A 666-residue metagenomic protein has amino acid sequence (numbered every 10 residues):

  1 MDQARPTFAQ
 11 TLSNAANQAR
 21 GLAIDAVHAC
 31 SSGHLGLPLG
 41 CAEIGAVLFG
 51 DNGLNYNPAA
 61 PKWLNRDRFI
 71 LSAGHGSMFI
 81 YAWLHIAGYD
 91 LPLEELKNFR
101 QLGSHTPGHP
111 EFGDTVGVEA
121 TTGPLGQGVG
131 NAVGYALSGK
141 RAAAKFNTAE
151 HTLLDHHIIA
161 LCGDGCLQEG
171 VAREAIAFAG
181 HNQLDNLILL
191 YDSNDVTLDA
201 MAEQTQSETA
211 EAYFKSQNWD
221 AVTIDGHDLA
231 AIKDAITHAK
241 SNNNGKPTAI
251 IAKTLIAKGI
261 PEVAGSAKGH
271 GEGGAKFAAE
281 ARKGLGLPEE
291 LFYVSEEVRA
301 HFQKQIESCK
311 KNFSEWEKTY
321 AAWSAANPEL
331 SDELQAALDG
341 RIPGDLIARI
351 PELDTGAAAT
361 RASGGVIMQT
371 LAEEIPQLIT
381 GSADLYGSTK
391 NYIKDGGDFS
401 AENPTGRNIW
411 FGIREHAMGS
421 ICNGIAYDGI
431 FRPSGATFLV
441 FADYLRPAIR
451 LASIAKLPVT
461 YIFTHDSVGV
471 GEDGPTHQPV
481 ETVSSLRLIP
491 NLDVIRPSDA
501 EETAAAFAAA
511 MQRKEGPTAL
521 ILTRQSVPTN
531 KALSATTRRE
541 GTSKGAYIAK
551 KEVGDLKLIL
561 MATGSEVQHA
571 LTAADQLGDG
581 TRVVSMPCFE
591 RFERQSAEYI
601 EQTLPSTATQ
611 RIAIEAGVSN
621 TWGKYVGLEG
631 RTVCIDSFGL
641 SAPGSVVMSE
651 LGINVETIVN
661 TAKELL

Functional and structural regions predicted by a protein language model:
F8-A9, A26-L35, L64-S72, D114-G126 (+2 more regions): A short glycine/serine-rich beta->alpha loop
A9-R20, L54, L93-D114, Y386-S400 (+2 more regions): Acidic-glycine-rich active-site phosphate/pyrophosphate-binding loop
A16-S32, D192-N194: N-terminal capping segment at the start of a domain
C30, D67-R68, V118-T121, H151-E169 (+5 more regions): A short, small-residue-rich loop immediately preceding and capping a beta-strand
G40-H181, Y392-I393, I425, K550: Cofactor-binding active-site loop characterized by glycine-rich and histidine/acidic residues
L64-N65, T248-I342: Terminal amphipathic helices with adjacent charged low-complexity linkers/tails
Q101-G113, N131, L137, R141-K145 (+4 more regions): Thiamine diphosphate
K318-P458, T536-Y547, G554-D555, M561-G564 (+1 more regions): Non-catalytic terminal/interface segments that mediate subunit docking, oligomerization, and allosteric communication
